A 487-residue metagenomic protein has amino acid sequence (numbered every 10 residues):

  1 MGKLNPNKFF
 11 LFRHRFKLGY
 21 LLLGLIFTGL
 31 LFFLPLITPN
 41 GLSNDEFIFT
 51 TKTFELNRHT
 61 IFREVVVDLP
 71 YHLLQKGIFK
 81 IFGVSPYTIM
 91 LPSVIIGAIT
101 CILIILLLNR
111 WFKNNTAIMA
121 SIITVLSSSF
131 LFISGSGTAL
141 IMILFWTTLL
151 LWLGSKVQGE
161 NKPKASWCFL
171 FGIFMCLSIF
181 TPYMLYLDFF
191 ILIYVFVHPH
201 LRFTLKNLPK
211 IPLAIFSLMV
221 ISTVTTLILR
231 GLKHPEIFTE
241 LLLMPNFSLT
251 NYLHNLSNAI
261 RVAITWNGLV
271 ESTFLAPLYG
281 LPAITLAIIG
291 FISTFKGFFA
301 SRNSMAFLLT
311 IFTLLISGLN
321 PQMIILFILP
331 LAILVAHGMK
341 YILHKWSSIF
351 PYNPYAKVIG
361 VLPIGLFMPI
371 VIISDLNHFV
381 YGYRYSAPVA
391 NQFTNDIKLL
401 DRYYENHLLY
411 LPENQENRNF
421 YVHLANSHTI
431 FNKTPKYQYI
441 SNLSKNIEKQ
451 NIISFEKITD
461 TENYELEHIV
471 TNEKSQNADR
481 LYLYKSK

Functional and structural regions predicted by a protein language model:
L4-N7, K156-G159, L187-L218: Perimembrane helix-loop-helix junctions
R110-W111, T148-L170, S178: Membrane-interface transmembrane helices that cradle and orient dolichyl/undecaprenyl
S129-M142: Short acidic/glycine- and proline-prone juxtamembrane loop motifs at membrane-interface regions of multi-pass membrane
S134, T285-L286, N303-F350: Hydrophobic/aromatic-rich transmembrane helices and adjacent perimembrane loops
V197, F274-A300: Hydrophobic, aromatic-rich transmembrane alpha-helices and their immediate juxtamembrane boundary segments
G338, Y437-K487: Aromatic/acidic, Gly/Pro-rich catalytic loop(s) in extracytoplasmic/lumenal soluble domains of multi-pass membrane
M339-N377: Signature aromatic-anchored transmembrane alpha helix within multi-pass, membrane-resident enzymes that catalyze glycan
V361-F420: Membrane-embedded, lumen/periplasm-facing catalytic core of multi-pass transferases that use lipid-linked donors
